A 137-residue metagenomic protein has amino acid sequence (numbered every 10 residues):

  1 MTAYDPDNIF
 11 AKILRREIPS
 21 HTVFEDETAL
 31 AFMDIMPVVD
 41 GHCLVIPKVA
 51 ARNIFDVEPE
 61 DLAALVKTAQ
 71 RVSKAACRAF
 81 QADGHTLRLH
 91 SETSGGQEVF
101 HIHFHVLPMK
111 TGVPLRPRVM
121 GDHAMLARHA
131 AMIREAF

Functional and structural regions predicted by a protein language model:
M1-F137: HIT superfamily nucleotide-processing domains
